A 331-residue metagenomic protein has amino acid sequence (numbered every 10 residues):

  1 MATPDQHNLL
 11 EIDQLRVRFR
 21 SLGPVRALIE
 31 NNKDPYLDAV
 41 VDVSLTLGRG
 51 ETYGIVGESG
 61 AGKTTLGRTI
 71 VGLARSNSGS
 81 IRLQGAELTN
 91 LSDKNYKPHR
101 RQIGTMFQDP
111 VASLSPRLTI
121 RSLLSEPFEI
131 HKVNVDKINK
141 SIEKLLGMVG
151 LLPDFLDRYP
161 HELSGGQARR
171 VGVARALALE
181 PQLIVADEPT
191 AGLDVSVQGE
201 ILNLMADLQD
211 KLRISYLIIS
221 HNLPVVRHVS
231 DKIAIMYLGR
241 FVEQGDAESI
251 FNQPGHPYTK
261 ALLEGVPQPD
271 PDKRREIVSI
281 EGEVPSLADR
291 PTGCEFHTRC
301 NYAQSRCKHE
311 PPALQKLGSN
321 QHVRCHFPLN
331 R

Functional and structural regions predicted by a protein language model:
M1-N252, E264, V323, L329-R331: ABC transporter nucleotide-binding domains
D5-N8, S21-N31, Y36, D246-R331: Short catalytic/signature loops enriched in Gly
